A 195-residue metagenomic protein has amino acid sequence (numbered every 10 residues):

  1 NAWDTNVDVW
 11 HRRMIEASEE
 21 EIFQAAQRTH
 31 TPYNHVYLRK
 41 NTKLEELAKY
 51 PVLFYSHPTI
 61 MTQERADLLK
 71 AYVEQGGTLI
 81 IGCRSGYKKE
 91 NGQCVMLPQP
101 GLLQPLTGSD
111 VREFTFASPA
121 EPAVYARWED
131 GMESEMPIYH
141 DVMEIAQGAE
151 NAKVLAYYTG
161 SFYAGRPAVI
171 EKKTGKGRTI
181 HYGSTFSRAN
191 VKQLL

Functional and structural regions predicted by a protein language model:
N1-Y50, L106, K172-K173: Aromatic-Pro/Gly-enriched surface loop or interdomain linker that acts as a lid/target-recognition segment
E45-A48, S56-L195: A conserved amphipathic helix/loop scaffold that creates a polar/acidic microenvironment used either to coordinate
L53: Conserved, mostly hydrophobic/aromatic
